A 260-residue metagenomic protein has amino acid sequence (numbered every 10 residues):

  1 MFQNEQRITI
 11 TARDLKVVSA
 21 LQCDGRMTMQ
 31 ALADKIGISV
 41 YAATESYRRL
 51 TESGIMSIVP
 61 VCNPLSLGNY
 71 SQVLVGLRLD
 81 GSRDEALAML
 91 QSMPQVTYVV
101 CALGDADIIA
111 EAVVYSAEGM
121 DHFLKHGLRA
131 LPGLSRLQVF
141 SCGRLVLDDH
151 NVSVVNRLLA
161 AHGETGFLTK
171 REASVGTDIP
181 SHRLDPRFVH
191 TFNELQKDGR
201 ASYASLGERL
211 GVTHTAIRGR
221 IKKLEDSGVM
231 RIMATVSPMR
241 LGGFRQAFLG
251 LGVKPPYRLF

Functional and structural regions predicted by a protein language model:
M1-F260: A compositional/biophysical signature of low hydrophobicity enriched in polar/charged and small residues
